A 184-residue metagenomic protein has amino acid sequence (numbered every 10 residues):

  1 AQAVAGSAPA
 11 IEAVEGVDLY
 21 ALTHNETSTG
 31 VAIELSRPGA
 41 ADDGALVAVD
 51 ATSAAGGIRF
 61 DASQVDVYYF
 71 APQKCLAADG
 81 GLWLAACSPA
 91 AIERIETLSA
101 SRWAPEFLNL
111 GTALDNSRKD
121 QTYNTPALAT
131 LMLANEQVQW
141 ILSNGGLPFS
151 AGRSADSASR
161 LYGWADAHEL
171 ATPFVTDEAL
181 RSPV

Functional and structural regions predicted by a protein language model:
A1-V4: Membrane helical hairpin/interfacial module
G6-T52, V67: Active-site phosphate-binding strand-loop segment of PLP-dependent enzymes
L19, V67, L82-A86, V184: Conserved hydrophobic/aromatic beta-strand scaffold that supports enzyme active sites
V31-L35, G57-D61, D79-L82, R94-L98: A short secondary-structure junction signal
A62-Q73: Conserved active-site segment immediately N-terminal to the catalytic lysine that forms the internal aldimine
Q73-G163: Active-site C-terminal subdomain of aminotransferase-like
I141, G163-V175: PLP-dependent aminotransferase class I/II
T172-V184: Conserved PLP-binding catalytic core of the aspartate aminotransferase-like
